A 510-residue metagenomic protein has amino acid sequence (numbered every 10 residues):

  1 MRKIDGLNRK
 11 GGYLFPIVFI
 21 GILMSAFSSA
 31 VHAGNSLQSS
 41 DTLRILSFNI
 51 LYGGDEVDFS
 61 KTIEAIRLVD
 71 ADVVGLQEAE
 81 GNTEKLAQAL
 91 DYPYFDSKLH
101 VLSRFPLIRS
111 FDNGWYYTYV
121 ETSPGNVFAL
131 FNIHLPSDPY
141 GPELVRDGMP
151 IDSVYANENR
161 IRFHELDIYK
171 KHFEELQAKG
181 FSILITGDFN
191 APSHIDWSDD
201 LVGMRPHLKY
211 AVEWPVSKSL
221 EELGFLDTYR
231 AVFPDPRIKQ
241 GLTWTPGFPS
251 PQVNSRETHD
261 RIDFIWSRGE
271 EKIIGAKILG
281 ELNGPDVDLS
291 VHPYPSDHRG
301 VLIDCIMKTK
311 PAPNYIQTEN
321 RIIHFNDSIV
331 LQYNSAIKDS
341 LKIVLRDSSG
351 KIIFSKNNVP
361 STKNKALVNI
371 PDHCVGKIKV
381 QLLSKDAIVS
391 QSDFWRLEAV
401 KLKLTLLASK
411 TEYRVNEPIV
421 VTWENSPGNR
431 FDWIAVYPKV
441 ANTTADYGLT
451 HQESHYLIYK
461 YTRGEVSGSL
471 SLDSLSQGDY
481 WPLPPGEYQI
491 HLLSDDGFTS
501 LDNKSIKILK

Functional and structural regions predicted by a protein language model:
M1-G11: N-terminal secretory signal peptides that target proteins for export/translocation
R9-F15, L23, F27-A89, P124-F128 (+3 more regions): N-terminal, active-site-proximal structural segment of metallo-dependent hydrolase catalytic domains
T42-Y52, V127-A156, H298: Active-site-proximal beta-strand elements of phosphoester/diester hydrolases
N49-L51, E80, H134-P136, F189-P192 (+1 more regions): Catalytic metal-binding/acid-base residues of hydrolase active sites
V73-G148, K277-L279: Structured beta-strand-rich core segments of catalytic domains in phosphoester-bond hydrolases
D112-N113, Y119, E175-I183, P192-Y315: Metal-dependent phosphoester-hydrolase catalytic domains
E158-F189: His/acidic metal-ligating clusters that form di-metal
P313-K510: Extended, solvent-exposed regions of the mature portions of secreted/cell-surface glycoproteins
